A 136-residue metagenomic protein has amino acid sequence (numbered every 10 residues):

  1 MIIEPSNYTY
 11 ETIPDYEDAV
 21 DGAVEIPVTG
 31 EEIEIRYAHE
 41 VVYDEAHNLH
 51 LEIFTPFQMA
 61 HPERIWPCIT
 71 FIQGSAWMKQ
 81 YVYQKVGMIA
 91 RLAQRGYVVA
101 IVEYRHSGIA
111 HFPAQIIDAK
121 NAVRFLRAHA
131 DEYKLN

Functional and structural regions predicted by a protein language model:
E4-R64: N-terminal cap/lid segment of alpha/beta-hydrolase-fold proteins
F54, F71, W77, R124-F125: Short, well-ordered beta-strand segments
F57, S75, V98, E103-S107: Short beta-to-alpha linker loops that shape the active-site pocket of alpha/beta-hydrolase fold enzymes
A60, R64, R127-N136: Gly/Ser-rich "nucleophile elbow"/oxyanion-hole loop immediately N-terminal to the catalytic nucleophile in hydrolases
E63-S75: Short beta-strand element of the alpha/beta-hydrolase
K79-Y83, I109: Short N-terminal helix/helix-N-cap motif within the alpha/beta-hydrolase-1
V82-I101: Short amphipathic alpha-helix adjacent to the substrate-entry channel of hydrolases
A110-E132: Alpha/beta-hydrolase active-site loop
